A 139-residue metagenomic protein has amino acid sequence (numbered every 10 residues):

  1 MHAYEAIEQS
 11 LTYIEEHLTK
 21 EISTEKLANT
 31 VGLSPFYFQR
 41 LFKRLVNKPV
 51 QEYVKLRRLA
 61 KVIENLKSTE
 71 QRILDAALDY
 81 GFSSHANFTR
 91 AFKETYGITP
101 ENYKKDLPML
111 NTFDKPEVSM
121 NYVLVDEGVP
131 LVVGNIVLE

Functional and structural regions predicted by a protein language model:
M1-H2, R90-E139: …primarily DNA-binding HTH/wHTH and HhH modules…
Y4, E8-E25, R44-Y80, L107-L124: Terminal helix-turn-helix DNA-binding modules in bacterial transcription factors
L11-E16, A28-N29, Y37, I98: Recognition helices and adjacent regulatory flanks at domain boundaries
E25-V46: Basic, low-complexity segments
L33, F82-S83: The short coil/loop that forms the "turn" connecting the two helices of the helix-turn-helix
F36, H85-A86, E101: Key DNA-contact positions within bacterial/archaeal DNA-binding proteins
F38, F42, N87-F88, F92: Short hydrophobic/aromatic patch on the recognition helix
V62, S84, F88: Hydrophobic/aromatic pocket-lining and membrane-interface residues
